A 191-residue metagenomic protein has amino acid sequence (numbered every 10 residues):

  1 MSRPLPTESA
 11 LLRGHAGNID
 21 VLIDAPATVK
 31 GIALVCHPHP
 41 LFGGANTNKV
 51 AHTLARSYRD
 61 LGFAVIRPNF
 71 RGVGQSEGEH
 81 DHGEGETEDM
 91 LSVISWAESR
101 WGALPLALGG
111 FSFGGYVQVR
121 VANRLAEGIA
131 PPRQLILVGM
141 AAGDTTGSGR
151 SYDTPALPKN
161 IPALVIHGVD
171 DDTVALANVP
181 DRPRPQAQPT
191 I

Functional and structural regions predicted by a protein language model:
M1-T28: N-terminal cap/lid segment of alpha/beta-hydrolase-fold proteins
N18, A27-R67: Short, surface-exposed "cap/lid" segments of acyl-processing enzymes
H80-R100: Alpha/beta-hydrolase active-site loop
G110-Q118: Gly/Ala-rich beta-loop-alpha elbow adjacent to hydrolase catalytic centers
G143-D144, V169-V174: Acidic catalytic loop of the alpha/beta-hydrolase fold
G149-Y152, V174-P183: Short alpha-helix in the alpha/beta-hydrolase fold that links the catalytic acid
P158-N160, L164-H167, D171: Short beta-strand/loop motif that positions the catalytic acidic residue of the alpha/beta-hydrolase fold
R184-I191: Catalytic histidine neighborhood in serine/cysteine hydrolases with alpha/beta-hydrolase-type architecture
